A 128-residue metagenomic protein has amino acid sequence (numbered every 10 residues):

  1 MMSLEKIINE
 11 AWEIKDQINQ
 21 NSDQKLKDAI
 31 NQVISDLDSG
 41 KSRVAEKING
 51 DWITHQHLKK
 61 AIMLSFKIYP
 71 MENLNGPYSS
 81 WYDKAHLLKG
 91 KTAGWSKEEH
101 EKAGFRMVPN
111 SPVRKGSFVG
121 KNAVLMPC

Functional and structural regions predicted by a protein language model:
M1-G104: Terminal amphipathic alpha-helical/low-complexity segments used for targeting or macromolecular assembly
E101, F105-C128: Structural signal for interior beta-strand "rungs" in well-ordered beta-sheet cores of soluble enzyme domains
